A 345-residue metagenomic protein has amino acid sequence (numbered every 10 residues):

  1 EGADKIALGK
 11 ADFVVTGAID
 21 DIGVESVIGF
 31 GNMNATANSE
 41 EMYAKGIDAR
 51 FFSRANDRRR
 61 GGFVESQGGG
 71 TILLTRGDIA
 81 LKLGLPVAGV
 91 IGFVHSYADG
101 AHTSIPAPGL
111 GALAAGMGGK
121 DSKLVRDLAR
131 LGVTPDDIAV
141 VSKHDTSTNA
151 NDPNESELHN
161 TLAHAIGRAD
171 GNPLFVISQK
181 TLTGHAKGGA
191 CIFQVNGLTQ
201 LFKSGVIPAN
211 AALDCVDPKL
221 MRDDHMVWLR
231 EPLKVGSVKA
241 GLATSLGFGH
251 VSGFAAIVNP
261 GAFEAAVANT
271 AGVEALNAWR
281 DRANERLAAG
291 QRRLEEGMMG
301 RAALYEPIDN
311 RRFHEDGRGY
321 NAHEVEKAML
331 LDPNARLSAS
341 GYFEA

Functional and structural regions predicted by a protein language model:
G2, F30, L73, I91 (+4 more regions): Conserved small-residue
G2-I6, L73-R76, L124, H159 (+2 more regions): Buried hydrophobic packing segments
K10-G61, V94-G111, K143-P153, D170-D224: Acyl-CoA/ACP chain-elongation machinery
D12, A139, K239: Conserved acidic residues
V14-D20, L74, G92, L242-S245: Short beta-strand segments
E41-V133, A139-V140, V258-V325: Condensing-enzyme catalytic core mediating Claisen C-C bond formation in acyl metabolism
G61-V64, T244-F248: Short Gly/Pro-enriched turn/cap motifs at secondary-structure boundaries
G111-V141, D145-A150, E155-P173: A glycine- and small/hydrophobic-rich beta-loop-beta segment that serves as a flexible "lid/hinge" or phosphate-binding
